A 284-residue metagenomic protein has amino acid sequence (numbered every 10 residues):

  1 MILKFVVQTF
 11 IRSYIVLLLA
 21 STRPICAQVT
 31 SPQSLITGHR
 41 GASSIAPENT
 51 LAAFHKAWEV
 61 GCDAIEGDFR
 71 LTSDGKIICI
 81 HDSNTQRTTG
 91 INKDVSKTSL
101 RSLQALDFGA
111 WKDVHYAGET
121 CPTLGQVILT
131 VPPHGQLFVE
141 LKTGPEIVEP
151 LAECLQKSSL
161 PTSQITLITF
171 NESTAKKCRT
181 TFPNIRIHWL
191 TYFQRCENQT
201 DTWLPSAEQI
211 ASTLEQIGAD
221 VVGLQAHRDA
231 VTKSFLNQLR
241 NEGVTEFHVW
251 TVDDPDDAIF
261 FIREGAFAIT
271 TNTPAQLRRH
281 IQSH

Functional and structural regions predicted by a protein language model:
M1-Q8: N-terminal secretory signal peptides that target proteins for export/translocation
K4, L18-A20, R101, N237: Compositionally biased amphipathic helical and low-complexity segments enriched in hydrophobic
F10-T22: Bacterial N-terminal signal peptides
I25-H284: Phosphate-group recognition and catalysis centered on beta-loop-alpha active-site segments
